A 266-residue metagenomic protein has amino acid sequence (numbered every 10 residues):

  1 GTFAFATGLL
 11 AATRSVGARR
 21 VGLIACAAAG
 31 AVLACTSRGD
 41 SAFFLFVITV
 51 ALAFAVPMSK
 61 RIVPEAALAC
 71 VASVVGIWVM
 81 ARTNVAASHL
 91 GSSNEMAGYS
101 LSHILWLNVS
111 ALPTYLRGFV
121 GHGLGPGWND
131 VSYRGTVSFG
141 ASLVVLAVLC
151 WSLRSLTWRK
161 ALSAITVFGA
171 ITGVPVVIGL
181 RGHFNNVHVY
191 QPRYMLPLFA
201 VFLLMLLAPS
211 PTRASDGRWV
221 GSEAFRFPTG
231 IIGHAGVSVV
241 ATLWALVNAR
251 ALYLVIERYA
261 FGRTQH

Functional and structural regions predicted by a protein language model:
G1-A4, D40-F54, L198-F199: Transmembrane-embedded, aromatic-rich helix segments that form part of the hydrophobic channel/pocket engaging
G1-G17, G30, V201-M205: Specific aromatic-rich, kink-prone transmembrane helix
G1-T2, N186-P209: Hydrophobic/aromatic-rich transmembrane helices and adjacent perimembrane loops
L10-A25, F43-S73: Perimembrane helix-loop-helix junctions
V16-V21, M58-A66, A147-G169, A224: Membrane-interface helix-loop-helix junctions at transmembrane boundaries of multi-pass membrane enzymes, predominantly
A29-V50, W78, P192: Transmembrane helices and adjacent periplasmic/lumenal helix-loop junctions of polyprenol-phosphate-dependent
F43, A51-P57, R61, A72-V79 (+2 more regions): Transmembrane helical bundles and short interhelical boundary loops of multi-pass, membrane-embedded
M80-S152, H266: Membrane-lumen/periplasm interface segments of multi-pass, membrane-embedded glycan/lipid transferases
